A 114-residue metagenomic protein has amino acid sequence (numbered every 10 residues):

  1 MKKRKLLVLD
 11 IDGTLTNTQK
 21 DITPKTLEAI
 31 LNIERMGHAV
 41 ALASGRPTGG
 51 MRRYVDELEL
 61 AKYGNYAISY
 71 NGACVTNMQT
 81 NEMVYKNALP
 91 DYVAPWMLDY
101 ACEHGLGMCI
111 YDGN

Functional and structural regions predicted by a protein language model:
M1-R4, L27: Short, small/polar residue-rich loop motifs at catalytic or cofactor-binding pockets
K3-K20, M97: Asp-based phosphoryl-transfer active-site loop
L15, I22-T23, P47-T48: Alpha-helix N-cap/loop-to-helix initiation residues
Q19-I22, E28: Polybasic, low-complexity association/targeting segments
T26-N114: Active-site phosphate-binding/coordination module
